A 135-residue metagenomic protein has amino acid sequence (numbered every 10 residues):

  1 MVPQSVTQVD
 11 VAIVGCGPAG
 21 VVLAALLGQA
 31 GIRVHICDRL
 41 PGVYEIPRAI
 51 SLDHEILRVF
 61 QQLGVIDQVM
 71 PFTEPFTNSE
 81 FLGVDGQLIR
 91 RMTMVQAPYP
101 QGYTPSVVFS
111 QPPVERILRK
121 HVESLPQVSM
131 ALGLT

Functional and structural regions predicted by a protein language model:
P3-A19: Beta1/beta-strand and adjacent pyrophosphate-binding region of the FAD-binding site in flavoprotein oxidoreductases
D10, R33-H35, S129: Structural signature of beta-strand start/N-cap positions in the alpha/beta core of ABC transporter nucleotide-binding
G17, I36-D38, D53: Conserved beta-strand->loop/alpha-helix structural units within folded catalytic cores of enzymes with alpha/beta
G28-R48: Glycine-rich FAD pyrophosphate-binding loop
A30, S124-L125: Conserved dinucleotide-binding and phosphotransfer motif residues
I46-A49, D53-E123, G133: Active-site-adjacent segment of FAD-dependent monooxygenases/related oxidoreductases
V128-S129, L134: Short, conserved active-site loop motifs that form the nucleotide-linked donor/cofactor pocket
